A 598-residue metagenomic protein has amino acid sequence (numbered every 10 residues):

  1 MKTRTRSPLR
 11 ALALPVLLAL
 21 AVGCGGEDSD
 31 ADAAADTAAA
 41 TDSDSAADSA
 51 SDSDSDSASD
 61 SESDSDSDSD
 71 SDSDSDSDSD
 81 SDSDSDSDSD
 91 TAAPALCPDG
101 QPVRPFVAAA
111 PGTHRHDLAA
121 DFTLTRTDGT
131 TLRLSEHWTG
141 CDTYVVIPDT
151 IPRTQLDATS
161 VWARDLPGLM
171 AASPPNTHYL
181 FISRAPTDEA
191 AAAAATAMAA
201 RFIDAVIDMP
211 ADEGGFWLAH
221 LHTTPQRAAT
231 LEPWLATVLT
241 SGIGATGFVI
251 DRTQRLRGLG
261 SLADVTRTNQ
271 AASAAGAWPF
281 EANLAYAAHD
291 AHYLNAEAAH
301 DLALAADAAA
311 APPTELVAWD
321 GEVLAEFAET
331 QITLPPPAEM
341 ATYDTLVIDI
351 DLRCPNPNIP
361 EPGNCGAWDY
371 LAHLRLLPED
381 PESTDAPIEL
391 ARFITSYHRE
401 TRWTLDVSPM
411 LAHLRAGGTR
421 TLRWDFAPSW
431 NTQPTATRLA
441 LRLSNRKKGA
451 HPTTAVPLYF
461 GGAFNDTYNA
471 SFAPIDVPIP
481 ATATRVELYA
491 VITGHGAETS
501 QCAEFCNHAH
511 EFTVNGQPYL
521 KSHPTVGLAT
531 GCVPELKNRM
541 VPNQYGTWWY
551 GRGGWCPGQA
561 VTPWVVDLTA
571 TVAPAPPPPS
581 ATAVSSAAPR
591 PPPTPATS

Functional and structural regions predicted by a protein language model:
M1-V22: Sec-dependent bacterial lipoprotein signal peptides
L20-A95: Ser/Thr-rich, Pro/Gly/Ala-heavy low-complexity intrinsically disordered linkers and tails of secreted extracellular
L96-C141, L156-D157, V161, Y459 (+1 more regions): N-terminal "domain-start" segment that seeds a small globular fold
R133-G168, S173-A185: Short active-site neighborhood of thiol/selenol oxidoreductases, capturing the structured segment around
T139-V145, S173-L180, D212-L218, I243-A245 (+3 more regions): Loop/turn elements at helix/coil->beta-strand transitions in domains of secreted/extracellular proteins
Q155-L169, A190-I207, T330: Well-ordered, non-membrane alpha-helical segments in soluble/globular domains
E189-T253: Thioredoxin-like thiol-disulfide oxidoreductase module
L239-S241, T246-S598: Extracellular/secretory-pathway and virion-surface proteins
